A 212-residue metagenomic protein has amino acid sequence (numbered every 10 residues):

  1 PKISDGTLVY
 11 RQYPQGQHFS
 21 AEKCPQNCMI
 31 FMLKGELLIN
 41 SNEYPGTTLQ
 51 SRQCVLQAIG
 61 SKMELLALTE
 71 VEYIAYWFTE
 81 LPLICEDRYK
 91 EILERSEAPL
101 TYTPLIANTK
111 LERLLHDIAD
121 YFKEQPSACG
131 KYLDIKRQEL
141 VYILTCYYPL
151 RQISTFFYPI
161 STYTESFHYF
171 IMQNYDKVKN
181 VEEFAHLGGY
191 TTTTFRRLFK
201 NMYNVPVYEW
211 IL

Functional and structural regions predicted by a protein language model:
K2-S96: N-terminal regulatory/effector-sensing and dimerization cores that precede helix-turn-helix DNA-binding domains
L33, T145, M172, D176: Short, locally clustered residues in the helix-turn-helix/winged-helix DNA-binding domain
N40-S41, L66, Q152-S154, N180: Short, hydrophobic secondary-structure boundary micro-motifs
G46, A128, Q152-F157: Hydrophobic/aromatic-rich alpha-helical bundle segments in the mid-to-C-terminal region
Y89-V141, Y169: Amphipathic alpha-helical segments enriched in hydrophobic/aromatic residues interleaved with Lys/Arg
N108-D120, R137, S154-K179, L187 (+1 more regions): A short, Lys/Arg-enriched amphipathic alpha-helix from helix-turn-helix/homeodomain DNA-binding modules
C146-Y148, V178, E182-L212: Basic/polar phosphate-binding segments, predominantly the helix-turn-helix DNA-binding elements of transcriptional
